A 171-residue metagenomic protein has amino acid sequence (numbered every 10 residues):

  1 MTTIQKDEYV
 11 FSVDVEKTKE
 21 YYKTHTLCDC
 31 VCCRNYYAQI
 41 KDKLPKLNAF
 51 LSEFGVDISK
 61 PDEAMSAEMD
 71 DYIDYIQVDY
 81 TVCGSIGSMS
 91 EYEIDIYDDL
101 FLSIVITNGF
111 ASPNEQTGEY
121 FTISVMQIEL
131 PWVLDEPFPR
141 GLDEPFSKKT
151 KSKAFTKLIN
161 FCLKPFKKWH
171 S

Functional and structural regions predicted by a protein language model:
M1-E53: N-terminal cysteine/histidine-rich coordination modules
V31, C83, S124: Residues in well-ordered beta-strands of folded domains
C33-N35, S85-M89, I128, V133: Generic structural motif
I40-L44, Y75, K148-F155: Intrinsic-disorder-associated interaction segments
P61-Y120: Amphipathic protein-protein interaction modules
N108-F166: Glycine-rich, aromatic-bearing surface loops/beta-hairpins
